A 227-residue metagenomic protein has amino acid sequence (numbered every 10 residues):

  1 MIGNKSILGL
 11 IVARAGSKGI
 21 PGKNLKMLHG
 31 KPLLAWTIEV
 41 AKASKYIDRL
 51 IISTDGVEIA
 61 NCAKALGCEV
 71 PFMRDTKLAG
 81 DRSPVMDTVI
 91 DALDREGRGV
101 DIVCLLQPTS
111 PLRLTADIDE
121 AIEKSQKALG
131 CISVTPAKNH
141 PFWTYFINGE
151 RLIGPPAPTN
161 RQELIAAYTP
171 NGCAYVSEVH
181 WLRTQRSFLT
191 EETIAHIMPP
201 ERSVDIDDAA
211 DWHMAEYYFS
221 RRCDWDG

Functional and structural regions predicted by a protein language model:
G3-S53: N-terminal glycine-rich phosphate-binding loop and ensuing alpha1 helix
I7, D48, E69, D101 (+1 more regions): Conserved acidic residues
G9, I52, L105, G130-S133 (+1 more regions): Structural beta-sheet core signal
I51, V57-C104, L112-A116, E120: Short phosphate-binding loop-to-helix
R82-D87, D91, P111-M198: Conserved core of the sugar-phosphate nucleotidyltransferase
H196-I197, E201-G227: Hydrophobic helical membrane-anchoring modules
